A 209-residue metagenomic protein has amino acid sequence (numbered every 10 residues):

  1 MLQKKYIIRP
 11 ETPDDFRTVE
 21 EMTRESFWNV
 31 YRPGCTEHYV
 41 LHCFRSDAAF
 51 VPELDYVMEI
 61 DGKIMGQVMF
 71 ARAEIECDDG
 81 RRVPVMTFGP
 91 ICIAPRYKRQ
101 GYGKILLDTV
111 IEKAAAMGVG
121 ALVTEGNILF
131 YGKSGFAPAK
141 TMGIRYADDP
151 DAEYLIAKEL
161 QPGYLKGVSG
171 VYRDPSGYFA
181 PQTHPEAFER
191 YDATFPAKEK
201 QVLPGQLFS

Functional and structural regions predicted by a protein language model:
M1-D14, E21: Conserved N-terminal entry element of GNAT/NAT acetyltransferase domains
E20-T23, F27-M69, E74: Active-site rim helix/loop that mediates acceptor-substrate recognition in acyltransferases
L54, M58, G89-C92, V119-N127: Internal, conserved structured core segments that host functional sites
K63, R81, A94-I105, M117 (+1 more regions): Conserved glycine-rich acetyl-CoA-binding loop
A73-F88, K98: A conserved beta-turn-beta hairpin within the catalytic core of GNAT-like acetyltransferases that forms part
F88, I93, R99-E112, V123-T124: Conserved acetyl-CoA-binding loop-helix of GNAT-fold acetyltransferases
A116-V119, G126-P150: Conserved active-site alpha-helix within GNAT-family acetyltransferase domains
Y164-S209: Acidic/histidine-enriched, glycine/proline-rich intrinsically disordered or flexible terminal extensions
